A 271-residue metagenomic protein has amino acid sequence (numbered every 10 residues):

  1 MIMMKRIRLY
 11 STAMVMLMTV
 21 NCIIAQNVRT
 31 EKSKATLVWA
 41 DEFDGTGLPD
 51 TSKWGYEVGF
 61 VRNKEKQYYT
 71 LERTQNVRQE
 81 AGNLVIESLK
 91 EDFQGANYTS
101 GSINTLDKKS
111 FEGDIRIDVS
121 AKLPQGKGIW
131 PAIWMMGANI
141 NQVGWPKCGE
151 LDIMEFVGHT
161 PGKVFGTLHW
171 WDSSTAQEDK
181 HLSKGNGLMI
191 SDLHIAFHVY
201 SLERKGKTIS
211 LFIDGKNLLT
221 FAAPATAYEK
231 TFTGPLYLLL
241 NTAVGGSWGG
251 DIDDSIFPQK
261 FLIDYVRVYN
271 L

Functional and structural regions predicted by a protein language model:
M1-V28: Bacterial Sec-dependent N-terminal signal peptides
Q26-L271: GH16 jelly-roll
